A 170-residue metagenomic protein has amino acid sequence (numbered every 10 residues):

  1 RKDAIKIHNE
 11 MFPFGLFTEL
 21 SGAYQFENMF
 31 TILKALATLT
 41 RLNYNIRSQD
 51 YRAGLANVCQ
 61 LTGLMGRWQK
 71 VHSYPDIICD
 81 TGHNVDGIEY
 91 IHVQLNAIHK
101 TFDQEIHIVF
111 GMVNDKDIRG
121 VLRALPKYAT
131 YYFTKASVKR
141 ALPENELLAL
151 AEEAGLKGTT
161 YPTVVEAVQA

Functional and structural regions predicted by a protein language model:
R1-K6, D76-I78, R119-A170: C-terminal helical cap/extension that packs against the catalytic core of soluble nucleotide-cofactor enzymes
K6-F12: Short acidic, glycine-rich loop/turn motifs
F12-T130: Nucleotide phosphate-binding/pyrophosphate-handling subdomain across enzymes that bind or process nucleotide phosphates
